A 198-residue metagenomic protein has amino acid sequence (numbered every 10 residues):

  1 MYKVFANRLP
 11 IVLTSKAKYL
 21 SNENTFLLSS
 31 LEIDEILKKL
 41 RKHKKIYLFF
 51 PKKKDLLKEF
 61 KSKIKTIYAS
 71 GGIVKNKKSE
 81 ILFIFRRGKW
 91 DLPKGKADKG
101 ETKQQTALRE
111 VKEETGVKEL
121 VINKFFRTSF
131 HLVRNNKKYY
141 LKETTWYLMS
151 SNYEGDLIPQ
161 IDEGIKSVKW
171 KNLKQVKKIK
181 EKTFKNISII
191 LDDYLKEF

Functional and structural regions predicted by a protein language model:
M1, A69, K142-W146: Short hydrophobic/aromatic beta-strand or adjacent loop that forms the aromatic wall/cage of a ligand/substrate-binding
M1-L9: Short, hydrophobic/proline-enriched secondary-structure or compact coil segments at domain edges
I11-V12, K18-L20, K89-D91, K185: Short, surface-exposed beta-strand-loop junctions and turns on beta-sheet-rich folds
T14-L37: Short, flexible N-terminal segments of the mature chain
F26, K75-K112, V117: Conserved Nudix-box catalytic region and its N-terminal flanking loop in Nudix hydrolases and closely related
S30-G71: Acidic, metal-coordinating catalytic segment for phosphate/diphosphate chemistry, firing primarily on the Nudix
A97-K185: Unchanged
N186-F198: Charged phosphate-binding loop/patch that engages nucleotide di/tri-phosphates or the phosphate backbone of nucleic
